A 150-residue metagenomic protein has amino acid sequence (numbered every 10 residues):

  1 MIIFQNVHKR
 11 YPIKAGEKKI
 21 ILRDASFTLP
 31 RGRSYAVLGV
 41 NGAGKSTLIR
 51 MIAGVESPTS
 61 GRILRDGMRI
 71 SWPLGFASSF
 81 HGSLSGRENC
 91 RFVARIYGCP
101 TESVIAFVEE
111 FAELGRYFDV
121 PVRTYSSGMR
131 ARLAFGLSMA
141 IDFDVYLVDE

Functional and structural regions predicted by a protein language model:
M1-F4, H8-A36: A short, flexible loop at the N-terminus of ABC-type nucleotide-binding domains that lies
R10-A15, M68-E150: ABC-family P-loop ATPase nucleotide-binding domains
A25, G54-E56, G98-P100: Short acidic/polar alpha-helix capping motifs at helix-coil junctions
A25, M51, S60-I63, G136 (+1 more regions): Short, flexible, glycine/charge-rich loop motifs used to bind or transfer phosphoryl groups or to couple energy/partner
S26, S46, S126-S127: Short linear Ser/Thr-Pro motifs
R31-R95: ABC ATPase nucleotide-binding domain signature region
